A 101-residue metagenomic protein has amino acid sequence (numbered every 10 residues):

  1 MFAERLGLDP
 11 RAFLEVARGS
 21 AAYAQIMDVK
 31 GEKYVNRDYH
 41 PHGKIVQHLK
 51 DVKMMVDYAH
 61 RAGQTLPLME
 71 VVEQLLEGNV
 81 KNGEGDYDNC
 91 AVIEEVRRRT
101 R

Functional and structural regions predicted by a protein language model:
M1-Q25, Y58, A62: Internal alpha-helical scaffold of NAD(P)-dependent oxidoreductase catalytic cores
Y23-C90, E95, T100: Interdomain hinge/lid region at the active-site interface of Rossmann-like NAD(P)-dependent oxidoreductases
